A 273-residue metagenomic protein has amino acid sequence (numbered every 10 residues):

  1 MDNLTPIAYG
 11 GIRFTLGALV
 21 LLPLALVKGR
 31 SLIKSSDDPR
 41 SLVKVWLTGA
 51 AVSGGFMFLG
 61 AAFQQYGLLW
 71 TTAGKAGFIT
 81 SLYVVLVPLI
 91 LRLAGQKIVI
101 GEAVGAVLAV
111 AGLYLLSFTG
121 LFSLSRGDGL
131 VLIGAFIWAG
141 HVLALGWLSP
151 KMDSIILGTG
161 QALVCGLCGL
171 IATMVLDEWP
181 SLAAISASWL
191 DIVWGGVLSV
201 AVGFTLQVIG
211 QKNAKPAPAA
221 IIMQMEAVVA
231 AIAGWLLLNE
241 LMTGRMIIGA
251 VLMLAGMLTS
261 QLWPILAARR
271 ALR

Functional and structural regions predicted by a protein language model:
D2-G11, S41-W46, A103, F118-G140 (+2 more regions): Juxtamembrane helix-entry segments on the extracytoplasmic side of multipass membrane proteins
P6-I7, G17-L21, L86-P88, G120-P180 (+3 more regions): Transmembrane alpha-helical segments that form core, pore/gating elements of small-molecule transporters/exporters
I12, A76-L82, A144-L167, V200-L236: Helix-helix packing/entry segments at the starts of transmembrane helices
F14, S188-L190, M223-R273: C-terminal-most transmembrane helix of multi-pass membrane proteins
V20, A25, Y83-V104, V228-I248: C-terminal transmembrane-helix exit sites in multi-pass transporters
L21, I98-F118, F136-W138, C168-G169 (+2 more regions): Hydrophobic transmembrane alpha-helices of multi-pass small-molecule transport proteins
K28-T80, L115, G196-A214: Specific transmembrane alpha-helical segments of multi-pass solute transporters/efflux pumps, especially DMT/EamA
G54-F58, A62, V85-L89, F136-A139 (+5 more regions): Hydrophobic/small/kink-forming positions within alpha-helical transmembrane segments of polytopic membrane proteins
